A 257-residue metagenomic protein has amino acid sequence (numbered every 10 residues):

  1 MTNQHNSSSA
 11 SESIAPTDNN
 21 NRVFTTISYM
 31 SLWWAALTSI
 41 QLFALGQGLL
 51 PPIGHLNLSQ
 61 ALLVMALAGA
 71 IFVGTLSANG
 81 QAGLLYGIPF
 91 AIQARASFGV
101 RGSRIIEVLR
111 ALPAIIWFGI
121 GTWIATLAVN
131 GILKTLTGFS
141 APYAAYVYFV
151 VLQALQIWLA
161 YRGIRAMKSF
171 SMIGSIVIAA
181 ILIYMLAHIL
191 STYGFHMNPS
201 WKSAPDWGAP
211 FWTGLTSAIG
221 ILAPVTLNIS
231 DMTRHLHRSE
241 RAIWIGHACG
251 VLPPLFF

Functional and structural regions predicted by a protein language model:
M1-S59, F72, P210-T216, R234-W244: Membrane-interface "cap" regions at the ends of multi-pass membrane proteins
D18, R22-T26, R162-S175, W207 (+1 more regions): Hydrophobic, small-residue-rich membrane helices and short re-entrant helix-turn-helix hairpins that build
S39-L42, L67-T75, P113-G121, V177-H188 (+2 more regions): Selective recognition of specific alpha-helical transmembrane segments in multi-pass small-molecule
G48-Q81, R95, G102-R104: Extracellular loop-to-transmembrane helix junctions
S59, V100-A111, P142-Y143, R238-C249: Membrane-interface alpha-helices at helix entry/exit sites of multi-pass transporters
S103-G138: Hydrophobic transmembrane alpha-helices that form the core helical bundles of multi-pass secondary transporters
L127-N130, I176-W201, A218-L222: Hydrophobic alpha-helical segments and their helix-loop junctions in multi-pass secondary transporters
V147-I189, H247-G250: Membrane-interface loop-to-helix entry segments
